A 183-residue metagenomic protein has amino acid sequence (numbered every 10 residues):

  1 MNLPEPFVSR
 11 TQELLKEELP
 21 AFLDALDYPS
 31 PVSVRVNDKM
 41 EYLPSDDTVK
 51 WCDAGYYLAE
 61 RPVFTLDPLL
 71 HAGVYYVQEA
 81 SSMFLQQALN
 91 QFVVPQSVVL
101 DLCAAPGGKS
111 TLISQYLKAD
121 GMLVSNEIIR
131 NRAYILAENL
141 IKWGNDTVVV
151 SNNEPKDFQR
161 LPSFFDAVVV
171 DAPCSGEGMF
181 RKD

Functional and structural regions predicted by a protein language model:
M1-D183: S-adenosylmethionine
